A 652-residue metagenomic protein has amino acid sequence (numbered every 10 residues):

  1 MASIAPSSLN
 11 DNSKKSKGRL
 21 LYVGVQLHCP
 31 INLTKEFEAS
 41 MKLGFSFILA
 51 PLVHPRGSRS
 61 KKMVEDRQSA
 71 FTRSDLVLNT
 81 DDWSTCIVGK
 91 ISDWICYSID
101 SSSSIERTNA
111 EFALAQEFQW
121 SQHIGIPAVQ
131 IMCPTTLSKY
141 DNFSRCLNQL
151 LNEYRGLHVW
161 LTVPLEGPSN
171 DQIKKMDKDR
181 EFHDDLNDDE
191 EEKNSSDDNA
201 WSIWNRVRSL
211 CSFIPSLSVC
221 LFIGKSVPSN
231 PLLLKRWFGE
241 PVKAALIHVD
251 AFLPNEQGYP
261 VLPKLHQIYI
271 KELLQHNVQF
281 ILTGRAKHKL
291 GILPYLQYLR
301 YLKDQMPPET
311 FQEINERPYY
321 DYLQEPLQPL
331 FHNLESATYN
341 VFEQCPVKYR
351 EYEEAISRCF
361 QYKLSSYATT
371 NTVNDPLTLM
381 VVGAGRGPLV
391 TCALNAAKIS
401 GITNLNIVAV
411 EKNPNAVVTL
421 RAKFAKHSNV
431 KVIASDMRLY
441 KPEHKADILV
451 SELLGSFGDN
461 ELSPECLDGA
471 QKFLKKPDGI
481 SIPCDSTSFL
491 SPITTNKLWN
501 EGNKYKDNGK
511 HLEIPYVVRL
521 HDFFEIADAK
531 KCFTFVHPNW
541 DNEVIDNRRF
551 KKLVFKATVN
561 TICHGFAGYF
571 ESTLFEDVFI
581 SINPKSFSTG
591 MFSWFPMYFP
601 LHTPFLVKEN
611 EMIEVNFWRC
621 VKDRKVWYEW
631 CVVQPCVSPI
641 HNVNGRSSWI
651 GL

Functional and structural regions predicted by a protein language model:
A2-K348, E354, Y362-L377, V382 (+2 more regions): Class I SAM-binding transferase module
R358: Pre-Walker A adenine-sensing motif
R386: Conserved SAM/SAH-binding loop
